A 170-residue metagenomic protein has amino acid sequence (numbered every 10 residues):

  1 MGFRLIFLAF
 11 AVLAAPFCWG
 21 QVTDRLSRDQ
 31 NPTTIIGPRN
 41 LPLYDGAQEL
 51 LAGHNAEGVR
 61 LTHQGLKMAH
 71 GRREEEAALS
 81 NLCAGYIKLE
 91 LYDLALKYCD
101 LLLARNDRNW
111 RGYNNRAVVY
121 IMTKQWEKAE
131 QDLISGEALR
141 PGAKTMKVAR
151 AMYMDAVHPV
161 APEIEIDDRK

Functional and structural regions predicted by a protein language model:
C18-A56: N-terminal leader/linker segments that initiate helical-solenoid repeat arrays
T23-I35, E130, S135-K170: Terminal, low-structured helical/coil segments at or just beyond the last alpha-helical repeat
G37-P38, E74, R108, G142-T145: Structural signature of alpha-solenoid helical repeat junctions
A47-R111: Alpha-helical adaptor scaffolds
L51-A52, G85-K88, M122, M152-P159: Register position in tetratricopeptide repeats
A78-N81, N115, V148-M152: Canonical tetratricopeptide repeat
E90-I134, A138-R140: Surface-exposed, polar helix/loop patches in the mature regions of secreted/periplasmic/lumenal proteins that form
